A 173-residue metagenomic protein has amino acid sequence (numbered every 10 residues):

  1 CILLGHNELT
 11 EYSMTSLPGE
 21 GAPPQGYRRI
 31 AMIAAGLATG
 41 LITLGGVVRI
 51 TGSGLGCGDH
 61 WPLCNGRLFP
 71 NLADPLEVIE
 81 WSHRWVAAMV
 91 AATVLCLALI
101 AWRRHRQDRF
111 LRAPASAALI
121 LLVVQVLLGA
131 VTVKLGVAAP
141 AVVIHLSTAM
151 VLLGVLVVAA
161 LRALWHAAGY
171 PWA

Functional and structural regions predicted by a protein language model:
Y12-P24, H166-A173: Membrane-interfacial, low-structure loops and terminal tails that flank and connect transmembrane helices in multi-pass
R28-G52: N-terminal signal-anchor transmembrane alpha helix
R29-A31, D108-L119: Membrane-interfacial loop-to-transmembrane alpha-helix junctions, especially the N-terminal start
V48-H60, V124-L146: Interfacial helix-loop-helix junctions of multi-pass membrane proteins
I50-E80: Extracytosolic (periplasmic/ER-lumenal) interhelical loops and adjacent juxtamembrane/interface segments of multi-pass
E77-L95, A139-G154: Membrane-interface loop-to-helix entry segments
A98-R106, V158-A168: Structural signal for the C-terminal ends of transmembrane alpha-helices and the immediately following loop
